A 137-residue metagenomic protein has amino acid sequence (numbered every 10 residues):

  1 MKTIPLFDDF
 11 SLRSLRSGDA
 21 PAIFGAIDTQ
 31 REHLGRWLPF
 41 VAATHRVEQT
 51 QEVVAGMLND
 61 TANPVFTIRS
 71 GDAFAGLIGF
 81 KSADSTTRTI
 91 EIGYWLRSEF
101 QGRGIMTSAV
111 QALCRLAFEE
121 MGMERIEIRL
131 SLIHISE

Functional and structural regions predicted by a protein language model:
M1-E99: GNAT-family acyltransferases
W37, V110, E127-I128: Residue-level detector of family-conserved "landmark" positions at structurally sensitive sites
V41, S131-L132: Conserved beta-strand edge residues that scaffold enzyme active sites
W95, G102-L116: Conserved acetyl-CoA-binding loop-helix of GNAT-fold acetyltransferases
E120-R129: Conserved GNAT acetyl-CoA-binding A-motif
I133-E137: Conserved small/polar residues in nucleotide/adenosyl-binding loops
